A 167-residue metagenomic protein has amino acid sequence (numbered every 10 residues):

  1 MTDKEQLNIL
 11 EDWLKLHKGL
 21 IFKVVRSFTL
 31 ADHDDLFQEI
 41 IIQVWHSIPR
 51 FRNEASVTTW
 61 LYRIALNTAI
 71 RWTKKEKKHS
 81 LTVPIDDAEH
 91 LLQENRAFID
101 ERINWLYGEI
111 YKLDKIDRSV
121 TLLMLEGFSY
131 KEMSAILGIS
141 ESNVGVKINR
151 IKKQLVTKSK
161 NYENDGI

Functional and structural regions predicted by a protein language model:
M1-R26, D34: A short, charge-rich alpha-helical start-of-domain segment used by transcription regulators
D3, S27, I41-S56, K75-E76: Sigma70-family region 2
D35-I42, H46, A55-N67: Structural recognition of an alpha-helix C-terminal capping motif at a helix-to-coil junction
I40, I64, V120-T121, M133-S134 (+1 more regions): Hydrophobic positions on the alpha-helical face of helix-turn-helix-like DNA-binding modules
L66-V83, I99: Arg/Lys-rich amphipathic alpha helix in sigma70-family domain 2
I70, L137-N161: DNA-recognition helix of helix-turn-helix
D86-Y111: Acidic, proline/glycine-rich intrinsically disordered inter-domain spacer in sigma factors
K112-E132, I136, N161: Short amphipathic alpha helix immediately N-terminal
